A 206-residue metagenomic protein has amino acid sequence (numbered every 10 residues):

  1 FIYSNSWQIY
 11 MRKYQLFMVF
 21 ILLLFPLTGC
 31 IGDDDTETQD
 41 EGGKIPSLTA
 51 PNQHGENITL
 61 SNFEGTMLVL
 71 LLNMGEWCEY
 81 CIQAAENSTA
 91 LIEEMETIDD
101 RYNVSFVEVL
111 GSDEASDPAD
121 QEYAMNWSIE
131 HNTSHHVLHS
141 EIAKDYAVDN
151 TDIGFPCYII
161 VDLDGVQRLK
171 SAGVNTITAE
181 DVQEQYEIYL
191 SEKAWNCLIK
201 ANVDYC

Functional and structural regions predicted by a protein language model:
F1-K44: Secretory targeting signatures
G32-S61, Q83: N-terminal "domain-start" segment that seeds a small globular fold
N57, N87, N103, D120-E122 (+3 more regions): N-linked glycosylation sites
G65, L72-A90, A115-S116: Conserved redox-active cysteine motifs that mediate thiol-disulfide chemistry, especially di-cysteine Cys-X(1-2)-Cys
L68-L72, S105-L110, H136-H139, I159-I160 (+1 more regions): Structural recognition of the beta-strand scaffold that forms the well-ordered cores of secreted hydrolase catalytic
D99-P118, T133-I142: Thiol-based oxidoreductase modules, predominantly thioredoxin-like and allied folds used for disulfide exchange
Q121-L163: Short, internal strand/loop/helix patches that form the active-site neighborhood or redox-interaction surface
G154-C206: Thiol-/selenol-based redox modules, centered on thioredoxin-like and closely related oxidoreductase domains
